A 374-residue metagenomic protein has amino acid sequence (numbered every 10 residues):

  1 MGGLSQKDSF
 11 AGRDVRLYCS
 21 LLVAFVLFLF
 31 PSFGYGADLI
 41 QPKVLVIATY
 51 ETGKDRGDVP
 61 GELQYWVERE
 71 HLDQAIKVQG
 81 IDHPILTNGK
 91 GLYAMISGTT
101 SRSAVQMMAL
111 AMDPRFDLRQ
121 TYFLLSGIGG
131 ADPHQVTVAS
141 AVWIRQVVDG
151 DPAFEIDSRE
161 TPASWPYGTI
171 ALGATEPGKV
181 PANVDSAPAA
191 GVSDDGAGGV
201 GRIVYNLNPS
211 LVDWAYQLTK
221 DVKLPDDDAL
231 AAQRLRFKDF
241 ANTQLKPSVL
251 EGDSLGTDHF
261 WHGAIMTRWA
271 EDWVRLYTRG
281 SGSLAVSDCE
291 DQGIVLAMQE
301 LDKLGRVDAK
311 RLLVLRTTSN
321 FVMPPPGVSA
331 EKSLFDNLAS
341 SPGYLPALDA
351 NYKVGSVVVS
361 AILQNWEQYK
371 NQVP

Functional and structural regions predicted by a protein language model:
M1-V15: N-terminal secretory signal peptides that target proteins for export/translocation
Q6-K7, S32, G61: Generic low-complexity segments that are intrinsically disordered, proline-rich and/or Lys/Arg-biased
S9-F10, P31, H134-T137: Residue-level recognition of conserved structural "scaffold" positions that shape functional pockets and channels
F10-A11, S20, W66: Short amphipathic alpha-helical "recognition" segments used for binding
R13, L17-C19, L348: Generic alpha-helix initiation/capping and coil-helix boundary signal
C19-P31: Bacterial N-terminal signal peptides
F30-D38: Bacterial Sec-dependent signal peptides at the C-terminal "C-region" and cleavage site
A37-P374: Accessory terminal and edge-of-domain segments that mediate assembly/interaction and cofactor placement around
